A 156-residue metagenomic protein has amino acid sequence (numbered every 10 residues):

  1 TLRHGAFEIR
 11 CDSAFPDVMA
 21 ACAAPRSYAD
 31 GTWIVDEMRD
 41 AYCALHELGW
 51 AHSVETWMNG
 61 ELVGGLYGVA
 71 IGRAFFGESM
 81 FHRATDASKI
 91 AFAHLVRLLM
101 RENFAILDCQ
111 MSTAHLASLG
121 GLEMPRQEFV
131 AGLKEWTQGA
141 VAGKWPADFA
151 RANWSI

Functional and structural regions predicted by a protein language model:
T1-I156: N-acyltransferase acceptor-side catalytic subdomain
